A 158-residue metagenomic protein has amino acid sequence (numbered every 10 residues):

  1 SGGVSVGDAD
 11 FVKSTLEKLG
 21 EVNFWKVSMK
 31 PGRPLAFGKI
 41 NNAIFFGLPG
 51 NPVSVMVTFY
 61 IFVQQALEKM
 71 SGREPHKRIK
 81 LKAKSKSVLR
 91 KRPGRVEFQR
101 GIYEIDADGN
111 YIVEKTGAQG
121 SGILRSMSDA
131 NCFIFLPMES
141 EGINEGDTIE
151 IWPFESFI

Functional and structural regions predicted by a protein language model:
S1-T15: Glycine-rich beta-strand-to-loop/alpha-helix junction loops that act as flexible
T15-I158: Flexible glycine/proline-rich
